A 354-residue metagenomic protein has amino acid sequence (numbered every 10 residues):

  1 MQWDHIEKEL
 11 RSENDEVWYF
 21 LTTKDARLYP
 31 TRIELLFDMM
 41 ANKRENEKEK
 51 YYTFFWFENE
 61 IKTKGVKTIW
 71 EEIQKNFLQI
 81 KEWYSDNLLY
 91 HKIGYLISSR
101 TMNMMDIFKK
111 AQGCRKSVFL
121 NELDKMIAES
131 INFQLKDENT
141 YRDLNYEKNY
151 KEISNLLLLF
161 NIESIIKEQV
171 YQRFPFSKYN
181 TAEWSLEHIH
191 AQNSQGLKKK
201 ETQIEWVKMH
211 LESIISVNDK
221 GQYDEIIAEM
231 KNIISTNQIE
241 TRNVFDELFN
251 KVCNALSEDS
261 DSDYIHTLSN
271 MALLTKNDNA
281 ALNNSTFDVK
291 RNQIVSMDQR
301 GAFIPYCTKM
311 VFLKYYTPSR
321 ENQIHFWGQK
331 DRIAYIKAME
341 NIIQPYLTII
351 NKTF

Functional and structural regions predicted by a protein language model:
M1-F354: Flexible coil/loop and intrinsically disordered segments
